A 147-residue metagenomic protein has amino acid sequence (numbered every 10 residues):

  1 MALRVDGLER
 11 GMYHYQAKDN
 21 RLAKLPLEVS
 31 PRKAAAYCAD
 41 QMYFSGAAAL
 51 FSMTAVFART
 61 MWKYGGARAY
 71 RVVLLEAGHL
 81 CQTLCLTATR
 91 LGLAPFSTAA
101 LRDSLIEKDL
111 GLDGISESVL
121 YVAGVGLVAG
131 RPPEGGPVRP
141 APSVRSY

Functional and structural regions predicted by a protein language model:
M1-Y147: Acidic, surface-exposed loops and disordered segments
